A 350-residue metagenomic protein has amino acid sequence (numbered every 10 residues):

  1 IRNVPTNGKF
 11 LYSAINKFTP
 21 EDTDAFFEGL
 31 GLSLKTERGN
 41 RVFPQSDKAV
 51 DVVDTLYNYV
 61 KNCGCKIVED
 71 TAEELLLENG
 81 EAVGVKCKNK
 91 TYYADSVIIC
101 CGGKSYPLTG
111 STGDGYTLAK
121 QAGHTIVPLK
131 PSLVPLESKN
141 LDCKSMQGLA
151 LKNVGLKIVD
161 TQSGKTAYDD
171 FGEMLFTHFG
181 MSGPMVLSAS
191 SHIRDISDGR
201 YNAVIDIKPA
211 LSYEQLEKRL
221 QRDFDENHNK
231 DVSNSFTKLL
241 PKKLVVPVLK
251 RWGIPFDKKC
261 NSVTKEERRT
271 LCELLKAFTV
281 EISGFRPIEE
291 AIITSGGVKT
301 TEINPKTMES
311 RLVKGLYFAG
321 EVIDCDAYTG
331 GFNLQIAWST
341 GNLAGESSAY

Functional and structural regions predicted by a protein language model:
I1, S33, T125-K130, V134-S262: An anion/pyrophosphate-binding glycine-rich loop and adjacent beta-alpha core in soluble alpha-beta enzymes
I1-F18, G183-P184, A203, A210-S212 (+6 more regions): Catalytic, metal-anchored helix/loop core of enzyme active sites in primary metabolism
I1-K66, T71, F176: Conserved N-terminal/central alpha/beta ligand/cofactor-binding core
V42-A49, S132-L141, F285-E302: Flavin (FAD/FMN) cofactor-binding core of flavoprotein oxidoreductases
V68-E74, V246-D326: A glycine-rich dinucleotide-binding beta-alpha-beta segment and adjacent secondary-structure elements that constitute
A72-E73, V85, Y92-S111, A119-K120 (+3 more regions): Short hydrophobic core segments
E74-Y92, V97, V154, D160-G164: Conserved beta-strand-loop-beta-strand element in the redox core of flavoprotein oxidoreductases
G103-A122, D324-Y350: A conserved FAD-binding loop/helix module that cradles the flavin
